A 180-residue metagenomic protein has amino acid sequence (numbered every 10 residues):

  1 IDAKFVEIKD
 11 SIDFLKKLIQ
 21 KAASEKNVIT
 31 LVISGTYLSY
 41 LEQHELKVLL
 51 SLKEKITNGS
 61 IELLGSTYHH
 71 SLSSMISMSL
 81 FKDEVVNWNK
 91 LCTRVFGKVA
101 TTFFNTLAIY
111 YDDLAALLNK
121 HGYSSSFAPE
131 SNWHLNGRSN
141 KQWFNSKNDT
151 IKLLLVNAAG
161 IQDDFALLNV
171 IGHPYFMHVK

Functional and structural regions predicted by a protein language model:
I1-T101, A108-D163, L168-V170, Y175-M177: Catalytic alpha-helical scaffold of carbohydrate-active enzymes acting on polysaccharides/glycoconjugates
